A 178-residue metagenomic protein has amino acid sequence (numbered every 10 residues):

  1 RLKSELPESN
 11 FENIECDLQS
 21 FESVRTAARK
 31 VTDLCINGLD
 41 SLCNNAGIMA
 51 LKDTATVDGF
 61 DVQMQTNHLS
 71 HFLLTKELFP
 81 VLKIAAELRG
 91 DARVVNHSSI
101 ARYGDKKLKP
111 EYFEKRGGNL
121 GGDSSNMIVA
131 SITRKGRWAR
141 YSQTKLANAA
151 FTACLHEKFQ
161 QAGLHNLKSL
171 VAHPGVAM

Functional and structural regions predicted by a protein language model:
R1-M178: Rossmann-fold NAD(P)H-dependent dehydrogenase/reductase core
